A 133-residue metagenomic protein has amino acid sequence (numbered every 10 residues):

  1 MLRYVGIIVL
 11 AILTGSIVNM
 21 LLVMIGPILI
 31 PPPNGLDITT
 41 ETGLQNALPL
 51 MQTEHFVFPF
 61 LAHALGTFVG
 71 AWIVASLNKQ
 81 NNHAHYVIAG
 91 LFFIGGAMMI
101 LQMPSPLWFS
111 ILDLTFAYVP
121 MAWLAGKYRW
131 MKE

Functional and structural regions predicted by a protein language model:
M1-E133: Juxtamembrane/disordered regions of integral membrane proteins
